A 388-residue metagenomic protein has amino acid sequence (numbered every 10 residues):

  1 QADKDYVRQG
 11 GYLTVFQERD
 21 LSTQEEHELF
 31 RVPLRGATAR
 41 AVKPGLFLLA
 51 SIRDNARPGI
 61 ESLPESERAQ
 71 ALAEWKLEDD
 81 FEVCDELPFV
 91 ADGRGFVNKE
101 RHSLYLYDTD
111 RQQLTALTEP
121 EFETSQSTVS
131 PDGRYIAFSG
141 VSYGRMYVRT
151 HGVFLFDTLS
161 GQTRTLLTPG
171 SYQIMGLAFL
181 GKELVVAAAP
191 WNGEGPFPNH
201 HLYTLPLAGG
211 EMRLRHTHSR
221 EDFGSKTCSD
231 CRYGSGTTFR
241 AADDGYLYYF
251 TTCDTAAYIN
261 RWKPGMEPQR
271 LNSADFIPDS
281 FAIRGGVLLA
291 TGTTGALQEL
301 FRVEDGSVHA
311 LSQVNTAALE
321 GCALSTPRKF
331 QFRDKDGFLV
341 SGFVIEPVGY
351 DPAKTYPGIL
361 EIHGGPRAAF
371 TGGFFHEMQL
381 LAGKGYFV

Functional and structural regions predicted by a protein language model:
Q1, L46-F47, G133-I136, L184-V185 (+2 more regions): Hydrophobic beta-strand positions that form the internal "hydrophobic ladder" of WD40/Gbeta-like beta-propeller blades
D3-R8, R53-R57, Y143-M146, W191-G195 (+2 more regions): Short glycine/acidic-enriched loop and turn motifs that connect beta-strands
D3-Y12, S51-Y105, G152, N199-Y203 (+3 more regions): Predominantly five- to eight-bladed beta-propeller fold
K4-D5, Q9-L63: Hydrophobic or amphipathic alpha-helical targeting/insertion segments
G10, E18-A37, Y107-S125, F154-L180 (+6 more regions): Multi-bladed beta-propeller domains
V42-K43, P131-D132, L180-G181, A241-D244 (+1 more regions): Residue-level detector of Asp-centered blade-edge/turn motifs that repeat once per structural unit in beta-propeller
L49-A50, S139, A187, F250 (+1 more regions): Residue-level marker for isolated small/hydroxyl-bearing positions within beta-strands of beta-sheet-rich domains
I277-P278, A282-V388: Serine-hydrolase catalytic core recognition
